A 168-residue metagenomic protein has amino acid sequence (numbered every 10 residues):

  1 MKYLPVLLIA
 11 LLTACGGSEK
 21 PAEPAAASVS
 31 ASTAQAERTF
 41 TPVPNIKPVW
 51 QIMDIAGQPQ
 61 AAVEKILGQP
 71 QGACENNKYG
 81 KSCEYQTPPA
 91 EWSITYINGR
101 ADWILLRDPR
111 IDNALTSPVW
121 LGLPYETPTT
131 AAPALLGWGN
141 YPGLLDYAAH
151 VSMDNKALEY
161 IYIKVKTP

Functional and structural regions predicted by a protein language model:
M1-L8: Sec-dependent signal peptide recognition, specifically the positively charged N-region followed immediately by
L7, E23-A26, G72, L144: Intrinsically disordered, low-complexity segments enriched in proline/serine/threonine
L11-A14: C-terminal motif of bacterial Sec signal peptides marking the signal peptidase cleavage site
G16-E19: Bacterial signal peptide processing site
A22-T39, Y79-S93: Compositionally biased P/S/T/G-rich terminal and signal peptide-adjacent segments that lie outside catalytic cores
P24-K65: N-terminal low-complexity, Pro/Thr/Ser-rich intrinsically disordered segments that act as propeptides or flexible
Q58-P168: A cross-family detector of function-defining hotspots
